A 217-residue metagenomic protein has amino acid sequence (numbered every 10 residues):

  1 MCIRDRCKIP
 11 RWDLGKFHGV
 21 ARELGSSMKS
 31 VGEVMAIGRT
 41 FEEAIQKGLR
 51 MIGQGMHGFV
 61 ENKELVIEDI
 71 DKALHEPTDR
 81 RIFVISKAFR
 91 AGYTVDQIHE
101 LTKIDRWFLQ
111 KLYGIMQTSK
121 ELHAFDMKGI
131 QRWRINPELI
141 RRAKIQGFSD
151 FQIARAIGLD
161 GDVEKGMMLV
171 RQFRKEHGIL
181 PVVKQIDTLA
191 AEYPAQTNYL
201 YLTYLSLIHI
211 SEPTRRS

Functional and structural regions predicted by a protein language model:
M1-D5, I208-S217: Single conserved hydrophobic/aromatic residue that forms the stacking wall/gate of nucleotide- or nucleobase-binding
R4-S30, M35-N62: Glycine-rich active-site loop/lid that clamps phosphate-bearing ligands
R6-K16, P181-L207: Flexible inter-domain linker/hinge segments
D13-K16, I153, S211, R215: Intrinsic structural disorder
G38-A195: Terminal amphipathic helices with adjacent charged low-complexity linkers/tails
